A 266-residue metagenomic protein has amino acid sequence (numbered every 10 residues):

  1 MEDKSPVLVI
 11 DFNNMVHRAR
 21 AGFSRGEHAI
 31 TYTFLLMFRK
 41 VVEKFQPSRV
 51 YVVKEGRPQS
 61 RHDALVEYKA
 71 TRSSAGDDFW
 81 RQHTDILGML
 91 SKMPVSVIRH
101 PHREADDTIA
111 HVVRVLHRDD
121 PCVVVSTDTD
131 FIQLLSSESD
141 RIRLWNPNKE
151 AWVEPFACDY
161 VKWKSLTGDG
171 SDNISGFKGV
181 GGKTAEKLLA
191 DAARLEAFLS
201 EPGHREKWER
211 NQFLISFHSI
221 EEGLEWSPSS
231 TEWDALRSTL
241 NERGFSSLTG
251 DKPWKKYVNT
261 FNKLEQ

Functional and structural regions predicted by a protein language model:
M1-K4, V9-M15, I30, F34-M37 (+7 more regions): Metal-dependent nucleotidyl/phosphoryl-transfer cores and adjacent nucleic-acid-binding surfaces
M1-K92: Domain-level signal for Mg2+-assisted phosphodiester chemistry and nucleotide/NA-binding surfaces in nucleic-acid
E2, R72-L248: Extended two-metal-dependent nuclease catalytic cores across DNA- and RNA-processing enzymes
